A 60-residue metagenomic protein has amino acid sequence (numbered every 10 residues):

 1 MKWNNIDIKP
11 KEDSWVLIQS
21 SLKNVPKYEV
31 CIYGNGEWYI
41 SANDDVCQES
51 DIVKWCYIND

Functional and structural regions predicted by a protein language model:
M1-V16: Surface-exposed ligand/attachment interfaces on beta-rich extracellular proteins
W15-L17, E29-V30, K54-C56: Ordered hydrophobic segments in well-structured contexts
I18-N24, N59: Short, flexible beta-strand-to-coil junctions
K23-V46: Basic/aromatic-rich interaction segments and small domains that mediate binding to polyanionic partners
Q48-D60: Short, structured beta-strand segments at or near domain termini in extracellular proteins/domains
